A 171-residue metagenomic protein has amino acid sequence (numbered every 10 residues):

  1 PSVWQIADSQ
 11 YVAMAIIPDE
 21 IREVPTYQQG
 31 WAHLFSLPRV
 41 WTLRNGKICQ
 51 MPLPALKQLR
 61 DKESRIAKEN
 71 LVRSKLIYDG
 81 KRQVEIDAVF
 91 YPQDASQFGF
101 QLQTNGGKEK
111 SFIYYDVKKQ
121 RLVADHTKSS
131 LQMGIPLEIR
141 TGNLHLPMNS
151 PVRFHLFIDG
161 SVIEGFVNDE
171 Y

Functional and structural regions predicted by a protein language model:
P1-Y171: Beta-rich accessory regions
